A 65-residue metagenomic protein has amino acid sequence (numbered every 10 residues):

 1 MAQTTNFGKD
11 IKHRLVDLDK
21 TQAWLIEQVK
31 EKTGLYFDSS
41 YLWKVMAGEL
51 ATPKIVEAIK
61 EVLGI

Functional and structural regions predicted by a protein language model:
M1-Q22: A short, Lys/Arg-rich alpha-helix, primarily the initiator
K9-D10, W24, Y41, E57-A58: Pre-recognition alpha-helix immediately N-terminal to the DNA-recognition helix within helix-turn-helix or winged-helix
L25-V29: Short alpha-helical "recognition helix" segments of helix-turn-helix
K32-A51: Recognition helix of helix-turn-helix/homeodomain-like DNA-binding domains that insert into the DNA major groove
A51-I65: DNA major-groove recognition helix of helix-turn-helix/homeodomain DNA-binding modules
